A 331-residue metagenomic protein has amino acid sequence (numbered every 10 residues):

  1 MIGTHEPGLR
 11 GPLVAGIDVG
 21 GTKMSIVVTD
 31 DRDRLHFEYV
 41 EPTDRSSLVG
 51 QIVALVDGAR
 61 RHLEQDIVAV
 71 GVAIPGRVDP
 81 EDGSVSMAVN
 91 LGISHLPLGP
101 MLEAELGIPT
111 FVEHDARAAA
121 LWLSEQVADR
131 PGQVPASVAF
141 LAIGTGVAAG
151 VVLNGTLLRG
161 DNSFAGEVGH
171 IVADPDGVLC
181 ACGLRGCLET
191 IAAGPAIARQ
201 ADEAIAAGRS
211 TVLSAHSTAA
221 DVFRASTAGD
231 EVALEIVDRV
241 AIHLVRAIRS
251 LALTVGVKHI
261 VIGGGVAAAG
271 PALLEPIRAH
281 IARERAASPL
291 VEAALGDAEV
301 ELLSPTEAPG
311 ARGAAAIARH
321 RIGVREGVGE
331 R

Functional and structural regions predicted by a protein language model:
M1-A69, P80-D82, P100, A104-T110 (+3 more regions): ATP-binding/phosphotransfer module of carbohydrate and carboxylate kinases, centering on a glycine-rich
D18, G71-P75, E113, A139-G146 (+1 more regions): Short beta-strand segments
R34-L35, V85, L157-L158: Hydrophobic "anchor" residues
E38-E41, V89, D161: Short hydrophobic alpha-helix segments
P42-R45, I93, A165-E167: A short acidic/small-residue loop/turn micro-motif
G83-S94: A charged helix-plus-loop insertion that forms the helical arch/lid used to bind and gate nucleic-acid substrates
F111, R117: Glycine/small-residue-rich loop that forms an oxyanion/phosphate-binding "nest" at active or ligand-binding sites
P135-A192: Glycine-rich phosphate-binding loop of actin/hexokinase-like ATP-binding domains
